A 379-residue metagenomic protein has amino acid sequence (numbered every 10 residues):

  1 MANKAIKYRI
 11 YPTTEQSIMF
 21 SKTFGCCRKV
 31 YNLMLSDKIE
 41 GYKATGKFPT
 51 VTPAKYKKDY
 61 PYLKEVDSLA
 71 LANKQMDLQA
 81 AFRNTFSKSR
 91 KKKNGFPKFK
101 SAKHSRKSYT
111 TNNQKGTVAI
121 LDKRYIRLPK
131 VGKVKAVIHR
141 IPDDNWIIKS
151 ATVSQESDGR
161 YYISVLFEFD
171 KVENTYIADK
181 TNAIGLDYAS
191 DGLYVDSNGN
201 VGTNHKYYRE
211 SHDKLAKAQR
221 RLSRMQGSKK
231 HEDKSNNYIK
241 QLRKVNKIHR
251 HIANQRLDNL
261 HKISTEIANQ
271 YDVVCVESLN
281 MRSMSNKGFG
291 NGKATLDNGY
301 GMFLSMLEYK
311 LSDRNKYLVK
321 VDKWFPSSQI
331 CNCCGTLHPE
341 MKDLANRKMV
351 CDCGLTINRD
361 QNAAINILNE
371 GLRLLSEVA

Functional and structural regions predicted by a protein language model:
M1-L71: Gly/serine-rich nucleotide phosphate-binding loop at the start of the catalytic core of nucleotide/ADP-ribose-handling
I6-I10, V134-H139, G202-N204: Generic detection of short hydrophobic beta-strand segments and adjacent strand-loop junctions
Q16, F20, C27, D67-K74 (+2 more regions): Hydrophobic (often cysteine-bearing) scaffold residues that line and stabilize catalytic clefts of nucleotide/cofactor
M34, K74-F86, Q361-G371: Stable alpha-helical structural segments in soluble proteins, enriched in small hydrophobic residues
L35-Y42, F82, F86-K93, S278 (+1 more regions): Long, hydrophobic, amphipathic alpha-helical segments used as structural scaffolds
G41-V51, R90-K92, Y176-A178, G227-S235: Short, glycine- and charge-enriched coil/turn segments that flank and shape catalytic ligand pockets
V51-S157, K293, D297: Acidic carboxylate diad motif detector
S157-A379: Positively charged, helix-rich recognition surfaces that bind polyanionic ligands
